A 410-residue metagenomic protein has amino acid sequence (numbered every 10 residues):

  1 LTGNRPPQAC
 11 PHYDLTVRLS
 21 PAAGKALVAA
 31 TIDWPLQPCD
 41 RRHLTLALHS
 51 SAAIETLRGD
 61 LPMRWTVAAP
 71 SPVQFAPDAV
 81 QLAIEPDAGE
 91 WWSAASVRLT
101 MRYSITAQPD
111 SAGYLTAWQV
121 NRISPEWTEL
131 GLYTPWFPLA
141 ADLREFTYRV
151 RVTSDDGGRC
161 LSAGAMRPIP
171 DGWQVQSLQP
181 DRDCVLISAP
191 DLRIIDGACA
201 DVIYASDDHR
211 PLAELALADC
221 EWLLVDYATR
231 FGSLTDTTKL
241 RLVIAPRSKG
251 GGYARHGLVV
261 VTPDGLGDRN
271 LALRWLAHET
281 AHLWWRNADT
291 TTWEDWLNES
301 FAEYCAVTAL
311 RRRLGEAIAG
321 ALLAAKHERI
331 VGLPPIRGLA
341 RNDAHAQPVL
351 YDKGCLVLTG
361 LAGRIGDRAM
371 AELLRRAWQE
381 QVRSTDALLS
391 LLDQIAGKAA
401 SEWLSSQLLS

Functional and structural regions predicted by a protein language model:
L1-L27, E55: N-terminal, polar/Ser/Thr-rich
T16-R18, A22, T31, A53 (+2 more regions): Beta/coil-rich, acidic/histidine-enriched accessory regions frequently appended to metallopeptidases
K25-S50: Ligand-binding face of N-terminal immunoglobulin V-set domains in extracellular IgSF glycoproteins
A30, V150, L192-E294: Juxtacatalytic substrate-recognition/specificity segment
T31, P72-G89, R98-I187: Extended, low-hydrophobicity, Ser/Thr/Pro/Gly-biased non-transmembrane segments
R41-S71, T147, V152-G158: Solvent-exposed beta-hairpin/edge-strand motifs
P135-A140, H209-E214, D289-T292, R341-P348 (+1 more regions): Active-site rim elements
W293-D367, E402-S410: Acidic/His/Gly-enriched intrinsically disordered linker/tail segments that often contain short helix/coil "MoRF-like"
